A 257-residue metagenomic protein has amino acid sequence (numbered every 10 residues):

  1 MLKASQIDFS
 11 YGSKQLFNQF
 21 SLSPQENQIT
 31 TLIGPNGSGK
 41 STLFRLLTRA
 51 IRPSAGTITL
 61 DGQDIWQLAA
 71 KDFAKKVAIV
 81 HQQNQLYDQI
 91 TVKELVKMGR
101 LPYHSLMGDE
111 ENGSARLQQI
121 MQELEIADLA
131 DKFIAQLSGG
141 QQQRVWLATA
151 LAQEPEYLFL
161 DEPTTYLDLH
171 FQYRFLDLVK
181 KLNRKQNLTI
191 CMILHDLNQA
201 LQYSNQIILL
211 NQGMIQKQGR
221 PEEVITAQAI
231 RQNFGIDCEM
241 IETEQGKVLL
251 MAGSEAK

Functional and structural regions predicted by a protein language model:
P24, G56-D64, F73: Conserved ABC transporter NBD signature motif
I33-P35: The feature captures the beta-strand-to-loop junction immediately N-terminal to the Walker
T48: Helix-to-loop junction immediately C-terminal to a conserved catalytic motif
K97, E111-L129, E154: Conserved ABC ATPase "signature" region
F133-L137: Conserved ABC ATPase signature
L158-E162: Catalytic Walker B motif of ABC-type/P-loop ATPase nucleotide-binding domains
N233-K257: ABC ATPase nucleotide-binding domains
